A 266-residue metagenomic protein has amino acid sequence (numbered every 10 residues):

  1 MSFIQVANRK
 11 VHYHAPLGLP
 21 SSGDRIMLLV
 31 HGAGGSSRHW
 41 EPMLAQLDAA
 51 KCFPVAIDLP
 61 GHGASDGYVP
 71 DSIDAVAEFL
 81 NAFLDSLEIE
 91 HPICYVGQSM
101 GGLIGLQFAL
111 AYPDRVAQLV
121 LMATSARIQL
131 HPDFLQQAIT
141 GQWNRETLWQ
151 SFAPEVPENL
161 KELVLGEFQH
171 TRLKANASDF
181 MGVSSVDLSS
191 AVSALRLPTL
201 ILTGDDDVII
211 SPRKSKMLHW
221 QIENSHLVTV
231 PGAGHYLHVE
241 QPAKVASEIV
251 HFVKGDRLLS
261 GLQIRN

Functional and structural regions predicted by a protein language model:
R9-D66: Conserved HGGG/HGGXW glycine-rich cap/lid loop of the alpha/beta-hydrolase fold
F53-V96, S247: Active-site loop/oxyanion-hole signature of alpha/beta-hydrolase fold enzymes
G97, G101, G105: Gly/Ala-rich beta-loop-alpha elbow adjacent to hydrolase catalytic centers
L106-A111, V116-E146: Flexible "cap/lid" loop of the alpha/beta hydrolase fold
T140-R196: Conserved alpha/beta-hydrolase catalytic His-Asp/Glu region
L195, I201-T203: Short beta-strand/loop motif that positions the catalytic acidic residue of the alpha/beta-hydrolase fold
D206-I210: Acidic catalytic loop of the alpha/beta-hydrolase fold
G232-N266: Catalytic active-site module of serine/aspartate enzymes centered on a nucleophile-bearing elbow/loop
